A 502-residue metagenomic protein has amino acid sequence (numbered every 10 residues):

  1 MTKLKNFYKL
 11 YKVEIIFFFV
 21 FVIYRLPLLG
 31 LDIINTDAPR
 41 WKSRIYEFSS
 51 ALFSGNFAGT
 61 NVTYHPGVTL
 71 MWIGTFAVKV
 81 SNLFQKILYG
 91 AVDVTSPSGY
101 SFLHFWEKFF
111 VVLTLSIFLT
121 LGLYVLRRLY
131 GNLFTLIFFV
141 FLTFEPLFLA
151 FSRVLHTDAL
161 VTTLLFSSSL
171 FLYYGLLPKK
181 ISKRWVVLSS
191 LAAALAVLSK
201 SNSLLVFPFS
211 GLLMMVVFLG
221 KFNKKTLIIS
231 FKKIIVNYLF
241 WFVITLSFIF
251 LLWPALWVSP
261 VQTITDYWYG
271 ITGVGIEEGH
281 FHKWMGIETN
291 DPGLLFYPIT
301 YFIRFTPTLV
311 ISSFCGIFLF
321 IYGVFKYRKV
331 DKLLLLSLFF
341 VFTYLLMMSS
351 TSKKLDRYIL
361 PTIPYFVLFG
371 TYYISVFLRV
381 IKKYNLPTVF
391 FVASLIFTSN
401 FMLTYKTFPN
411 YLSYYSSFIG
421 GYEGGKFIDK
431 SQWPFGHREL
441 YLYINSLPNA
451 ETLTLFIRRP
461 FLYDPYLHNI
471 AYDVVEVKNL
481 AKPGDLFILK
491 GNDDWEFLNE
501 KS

Functional and structural regions predicted by a protein language model:
E14, F19, P97, S101 (+3 more regions): Transmembrane-helix motifs of polytopic, lipid-linked glycan transferases
F17-V22, F138-T143, A150, L170 (+2 more regions): Short helix- or helix-capping micro-motifs that position conserved polar/aromatic residues at function-defining sites
Y24, Y46-E47, P66-I73, F207-L334 (+2 more regions): Transmembrane-lumen/periplasm boundary regions of multi-pass, lipid-linked membrane glycan transferases
Y24-P27, P39-W72, F76-T95, V274-K283: Extracytosolic helix-loop segments that constitute the early lumenal/periplasmic catalytic or substrate-binding loops
L26-L31, P254-W257, T263-D266, G270-I271 (+1 more regions): Catalytic lumenal/periplasmic loop and adjoining terminal transmembrane helix of membrane glycan-assembly enzymes
R128-Y130, S168-V186, G220, K326: Membrane-interface transmembrane helices that cradle and orient dolichyl/undecaprenyl
L136, Y174-A194, F231, F340-V341: Short hydrophobic alpha-helices at membrane interfaces in multi-pass membrane enzymes
F151, D158-T162, A196, L205 (+5 more regions): Hydrophobic/aromatic-rich transmembrane helices and adjacent perimembrane loops
